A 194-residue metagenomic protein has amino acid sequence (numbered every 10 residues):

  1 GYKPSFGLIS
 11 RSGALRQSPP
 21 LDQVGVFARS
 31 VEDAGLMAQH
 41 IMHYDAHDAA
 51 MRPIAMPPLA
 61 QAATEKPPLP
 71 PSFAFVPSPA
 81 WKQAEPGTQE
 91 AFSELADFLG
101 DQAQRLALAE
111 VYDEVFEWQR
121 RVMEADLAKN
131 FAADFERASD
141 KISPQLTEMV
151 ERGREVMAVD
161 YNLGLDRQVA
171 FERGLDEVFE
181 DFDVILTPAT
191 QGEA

Functional and structural regions predicted by a protein language model:
Y2-S12, V24-F27, M37-H47, L95-Q102 (+5 more regions): Change "in soluble alpha/beta enzymes" to "in soluble alpha/beta proteins
K3-E90: A short helix-breaking turn/cap at a secondary-structure junction
H47-P53, D101-E110: Flexible, glycine/charged-enriched surface loops at secondary-structure junctions
P58-A63, P86-L108, A132-R137, Y161 (+1 more regions): Acyltransferase
P67-V76, R121-E172, D176: Short helix-loop capping/hinge segments that flank enzyme active sites or metal/cofactor-binding pockets
A103-Q119, V150-E151: Short connector loops at secondary-structure junctions
T190-E193: Short glycine-rich anion-binding loops that position phosphate/pyrophosphate groups of nucleotides and phosphorylated
